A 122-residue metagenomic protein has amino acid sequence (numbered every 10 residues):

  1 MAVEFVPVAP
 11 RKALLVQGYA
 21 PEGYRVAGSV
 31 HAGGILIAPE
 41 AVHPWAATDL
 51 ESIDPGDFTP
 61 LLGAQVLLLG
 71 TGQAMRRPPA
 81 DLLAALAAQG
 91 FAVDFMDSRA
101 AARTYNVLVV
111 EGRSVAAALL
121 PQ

Functional and structural regions predicted by a protein language model:
M1-P55, V110-P121: Non-catalytic interface/targeting segments
Y19, P78-D81, A100-R103: Short Gly/charged-rich anion-binding patches and loops
V30-H31, H43, Q73, D81 (+2 more regions): Hydrophobic/basic alpha-helical segments enriched in Actinobacteria
P44-A46, M75-P78, R103-T104: Short active-site-adjacent helix-start/loop capping segments
D54-P60, T104-Y105: Short, charged beta->alpha transition segments
L61-F95: Mid-chain, well-packed structural core segment of small domains
T71-G72, L120-Q122: Structural motif
A92-L120: C-terminal structural segments of small proteins and small subunits
